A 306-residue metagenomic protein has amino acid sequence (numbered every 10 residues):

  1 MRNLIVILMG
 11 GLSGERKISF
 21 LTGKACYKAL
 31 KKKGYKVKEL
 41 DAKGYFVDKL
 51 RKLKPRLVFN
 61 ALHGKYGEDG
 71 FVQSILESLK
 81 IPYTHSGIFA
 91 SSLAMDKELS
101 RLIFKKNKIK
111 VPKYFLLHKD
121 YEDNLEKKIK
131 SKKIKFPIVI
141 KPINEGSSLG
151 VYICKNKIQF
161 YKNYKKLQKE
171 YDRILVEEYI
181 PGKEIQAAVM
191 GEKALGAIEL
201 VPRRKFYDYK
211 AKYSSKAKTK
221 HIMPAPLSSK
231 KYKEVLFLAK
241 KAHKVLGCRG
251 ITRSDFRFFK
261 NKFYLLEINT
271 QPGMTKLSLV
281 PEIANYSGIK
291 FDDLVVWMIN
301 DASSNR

Functional and structural regions predicted by a protein language model:
M1-M9, V37, L50-K52, L93-G182: Active-site nucleotide/adenylate-binding loops and adjacent lid/helix of ATP-dependent enzymes
M1-M95, L99, H118-E126, D301-R306: ATP-binding N-terminal substructure of ATP-dependent carboxylate-amine bond-forming enzymes
S74-P82, K106-N107, M190, S287: Alpha-helix C-terminal capping segments
K155-F237, F258-Y264: Phosphate-binding site of ATP-dependent enzymes
E178, A187-V189, H243-K276, A284: Conserved metal-phosphate-binding beta-hairpin within the catalytic cores of diverse ATP-dependent phosphoryl-transfer
E199-T252, E282-R306: Active-site "cap" helix and flanking loop/linker of ATP-utilizing ligase/carboxylase catalytic domains
F206, M274-L279: Cytochrome P450 core scaffold surrounding the K-helix E-X-X-R motif and the conserved "meander" helix-loop region
